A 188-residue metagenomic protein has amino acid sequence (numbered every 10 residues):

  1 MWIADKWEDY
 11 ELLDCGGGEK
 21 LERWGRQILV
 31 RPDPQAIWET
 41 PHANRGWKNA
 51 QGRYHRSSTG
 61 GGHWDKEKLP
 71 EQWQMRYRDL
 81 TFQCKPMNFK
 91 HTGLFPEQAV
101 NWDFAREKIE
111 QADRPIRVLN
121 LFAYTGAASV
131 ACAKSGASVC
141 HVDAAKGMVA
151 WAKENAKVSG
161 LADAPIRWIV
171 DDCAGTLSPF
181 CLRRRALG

Functional and structural regions predicted by a protein language model:
M1-A4: N-terminal accessory targeting/assembly segments
K6-E22, L29-P96, D103: Non-catalytic substrate-recognition/targeting regions of SAM-dependent transferases
P96-D113: Conserved alpha-helix/loop element of class I SAM-dependent methyltransferases that forms part of the SAM/SAH-binding
D113-Y124: Conserved class I S-adenosyl-L-methionine
P115, G136, D163-P165: A generic structural signal for alpha->beta connector loops
T125-A137: Conserved SAM-binding loop of SAM-dependent methyltransferases across substrates and taxa, primarily the Class I
S138-D143: Conserved SAM-binding motif I beta-strand of class I
A145-G188: S-adenosyl-L-methionine
